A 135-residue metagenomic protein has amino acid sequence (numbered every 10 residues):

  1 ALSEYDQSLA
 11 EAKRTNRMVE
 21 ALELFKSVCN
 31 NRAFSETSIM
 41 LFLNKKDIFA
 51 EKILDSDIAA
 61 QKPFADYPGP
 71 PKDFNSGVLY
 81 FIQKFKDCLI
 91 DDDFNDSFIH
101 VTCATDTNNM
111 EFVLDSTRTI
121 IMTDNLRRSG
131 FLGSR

Functional and structural regions predicted by a protein language model:
L2-R135: Conserved GTP-binding G-domain of TRAFAC-class P-loop NTPases and closely related GTPase folds
